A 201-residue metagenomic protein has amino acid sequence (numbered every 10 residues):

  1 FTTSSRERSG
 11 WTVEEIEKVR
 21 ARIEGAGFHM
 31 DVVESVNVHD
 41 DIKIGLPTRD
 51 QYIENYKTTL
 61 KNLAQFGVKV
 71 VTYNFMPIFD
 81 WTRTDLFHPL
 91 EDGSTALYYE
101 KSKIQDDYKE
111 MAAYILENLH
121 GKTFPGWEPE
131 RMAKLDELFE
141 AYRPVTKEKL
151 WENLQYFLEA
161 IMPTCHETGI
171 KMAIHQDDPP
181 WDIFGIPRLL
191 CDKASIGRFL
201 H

Functional and structural regions predicted by a protein language model:
F1-T3, V32-S35, Y73-F75, I174-D178 (+1 more regions): A cross-domain feature marking catalytic cores of carbohydrate-active enzymes and several ubiquitous metabolic/repair
S4-G10, V36-E54, F79-G93, L135-V145: Surface-exposed, active-site-proximal loop segments in enzymatic domains
R8-E15, I44-K61, L150-F157: Glycine-rich anion/phosphate-binding loops
W11-D31, A64-Q65, M162-G169, R198-L200: Acidic (Asp/Glu)-rich catalytic clusters
E15-R22, Y52-T59, F157, I161 (+1 more regions): A general structural detector for well-ordered alpha-helical segments in enzyme core domains, enriched
I23, L63, V71, M172-H175: Conserved, mostly hydrophobic/aromatic
T58-E117: Internal, well-ordered alpha/beta segment that forms a basic, Gly-enriched binding/recognition surface
Q105-H201: Acidic/histidine-rich catalytic cores of soluble enzymes
